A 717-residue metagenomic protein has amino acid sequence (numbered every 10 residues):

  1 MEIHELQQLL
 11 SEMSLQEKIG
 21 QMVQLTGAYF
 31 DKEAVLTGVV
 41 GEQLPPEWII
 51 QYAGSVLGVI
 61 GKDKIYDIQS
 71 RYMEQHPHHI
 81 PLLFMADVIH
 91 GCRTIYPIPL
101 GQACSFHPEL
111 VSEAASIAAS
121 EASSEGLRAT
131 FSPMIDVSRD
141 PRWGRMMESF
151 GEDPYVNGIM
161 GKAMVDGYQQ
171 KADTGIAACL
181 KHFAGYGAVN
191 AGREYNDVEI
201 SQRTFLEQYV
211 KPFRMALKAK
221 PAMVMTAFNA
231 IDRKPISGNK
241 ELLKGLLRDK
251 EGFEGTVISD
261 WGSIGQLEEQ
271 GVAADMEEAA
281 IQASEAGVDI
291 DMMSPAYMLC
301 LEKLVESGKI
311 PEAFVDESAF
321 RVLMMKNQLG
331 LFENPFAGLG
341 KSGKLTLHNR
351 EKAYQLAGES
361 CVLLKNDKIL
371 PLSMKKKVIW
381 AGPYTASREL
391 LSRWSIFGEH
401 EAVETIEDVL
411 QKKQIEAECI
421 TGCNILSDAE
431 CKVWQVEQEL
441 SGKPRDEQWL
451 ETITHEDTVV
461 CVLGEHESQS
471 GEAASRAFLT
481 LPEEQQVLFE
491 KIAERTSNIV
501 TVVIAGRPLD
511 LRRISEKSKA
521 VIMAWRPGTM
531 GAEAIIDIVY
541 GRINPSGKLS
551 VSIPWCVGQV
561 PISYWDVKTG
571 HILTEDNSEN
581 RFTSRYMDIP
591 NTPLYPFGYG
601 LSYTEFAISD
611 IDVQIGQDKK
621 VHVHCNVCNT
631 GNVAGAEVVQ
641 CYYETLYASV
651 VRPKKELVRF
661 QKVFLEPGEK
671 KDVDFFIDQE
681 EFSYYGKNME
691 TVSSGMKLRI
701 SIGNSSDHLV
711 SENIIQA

Functional and structural regions predicted by a protein language model:
M1-Y684, S693-H708, E712-A717: Glycoside hydrolase catalytic-domain context in secreted enzymes
G686-N688: Flexible, membrane-facing loop/turn or short amphipathic-helix motifs that contact lipid bilayers or gate lipid-binding
